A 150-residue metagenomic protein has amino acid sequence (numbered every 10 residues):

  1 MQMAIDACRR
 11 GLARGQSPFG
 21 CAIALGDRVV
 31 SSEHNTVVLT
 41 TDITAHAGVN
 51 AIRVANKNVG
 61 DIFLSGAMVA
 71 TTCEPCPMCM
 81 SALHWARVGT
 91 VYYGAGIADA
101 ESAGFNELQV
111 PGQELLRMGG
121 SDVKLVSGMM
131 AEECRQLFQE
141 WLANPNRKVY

Functional and structural regions predicted by a protein language model:
M1-G11, A82-Y150: Zinc-dependent deaminase
A4, C8-G11, C21, S31 (+2 more regions): Small-residue (primarily alanine) positions within well-ordered alpha-helices, especially packing/interaction faces
G15-F19, S65: Short, basic and Ser/Thr-rich N-terminal targeting/leader segments
F19-D27: Short beta-strand scaffold segments in enzyme catalytic cores
V30-V37: Short beta->alpha transition motifs characteristic of CBS
L39-V49: A short, polar/charged loop-to-alpha-helix boundary motif
D61-E74: Immediate flanking context of iron-sulfur cluster ligation sites
C73, P77-S81, W85: Conserved redox-active cysteine motifs that mediate thiol-disulfide chemistry, especially di-cysteine Cys-X(1-2)-Cys
